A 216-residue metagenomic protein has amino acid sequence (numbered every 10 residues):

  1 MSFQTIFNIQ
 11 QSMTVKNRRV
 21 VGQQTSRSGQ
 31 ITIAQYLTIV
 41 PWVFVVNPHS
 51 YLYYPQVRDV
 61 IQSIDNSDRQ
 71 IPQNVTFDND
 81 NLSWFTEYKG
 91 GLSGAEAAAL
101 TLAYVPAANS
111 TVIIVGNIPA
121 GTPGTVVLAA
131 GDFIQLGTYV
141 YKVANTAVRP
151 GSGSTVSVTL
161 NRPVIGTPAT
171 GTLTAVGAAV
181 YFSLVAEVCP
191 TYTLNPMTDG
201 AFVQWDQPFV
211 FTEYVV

Functional and structural regions predicted by a protein language model:
M1-V21: Polar/acidic, low-complexity leader/linker segments enriched in S/T/G and N/D
R18, G29-Y53, P196-V216: Oligomerization/assembly interface segments of phage tail-like spikes and tubes
T25-A95: N-terminal accessory/assembly segment that mediates macromolecular interactions
R58-R69, T122-T138, T167-S183: Extended Gly/Ser/Thr-rich low-complexity repeat segments, especially those forming or decorating extracellular
D68-A130, Q135-Y139, P150-V156, V216: Autoprocessing Asn-cyclization modules and mimics
T146-V148: Residue-level recognition of beta-strand microenvironments
G151-Y181, P208-V215: Short solvent-exposed strand/turn elements
V185-D199: Low-complexity, intrinsically disordered Gly/Pro/Thr-rich segments
